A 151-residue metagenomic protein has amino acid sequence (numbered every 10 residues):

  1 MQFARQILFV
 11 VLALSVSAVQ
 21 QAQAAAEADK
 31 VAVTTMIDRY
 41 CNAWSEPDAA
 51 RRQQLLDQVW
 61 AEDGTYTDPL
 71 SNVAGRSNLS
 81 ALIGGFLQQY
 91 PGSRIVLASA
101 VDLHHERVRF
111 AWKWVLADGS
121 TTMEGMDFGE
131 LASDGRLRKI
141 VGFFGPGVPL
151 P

Functional and structural regions predicted by a protein language model:
M1-R5: Positively charged n-region of N-terminal signal peptides that target proteins for export
I7-S17: Bacterial N-terminal signal peptides
A22-A26: Boundary at the C-terminal end of the N-terminal hydrophobic targeting segment
K30-V59: Short acidic-aromatic low-complexity motifs
R51-E106: A solvent-exposed, acidic/Ser-Thr-rich amphipathic alpha-helical stretch
I95-V96, R109, T121-D127: Short, surface-exposed coil-to-beta transition loops
F110-A117: Short beta-strand segments that buttress and anchor functional surface loops
E124-P151: Short beta-strand edge/turn micro-motifs at domain boundaries
